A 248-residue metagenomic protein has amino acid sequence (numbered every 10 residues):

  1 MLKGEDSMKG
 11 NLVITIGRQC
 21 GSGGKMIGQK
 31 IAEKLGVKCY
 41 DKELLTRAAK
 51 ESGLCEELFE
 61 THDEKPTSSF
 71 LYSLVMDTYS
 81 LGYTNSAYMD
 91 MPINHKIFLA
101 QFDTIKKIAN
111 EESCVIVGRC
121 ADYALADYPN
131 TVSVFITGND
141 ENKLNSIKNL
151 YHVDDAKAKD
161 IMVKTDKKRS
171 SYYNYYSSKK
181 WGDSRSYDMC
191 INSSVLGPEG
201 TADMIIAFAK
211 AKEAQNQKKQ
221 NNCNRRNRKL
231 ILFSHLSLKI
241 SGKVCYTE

Functional and structural regions predicted by a protein language model:
M1-S7, R226: Short, Lys/Arg-enriched N-terminal segments with co-localized hydrophobic residues within the first ~10-30 amino acids
I16-Q29: Glycine-rich phosphate-binding P-loop
K38-A49: Short beta-strand-centered segment that lines the nucleotide-binding/catalytic pocket of NTP-utilizing
A49-S113: ATP-dependent small-molecule kinase phosphotransfer cores that center on conserved nucleotide phosphate-binding segments
S68-L74, D154-P198: Small-molecule kinase domains that catalyze NTP-dependent phosphoryl transfer to phosphate-bearing small molecules
D103-K106, Y175-C223: NTP-dependent small-molecule kinase module
D127-N149, D155-T165: Conserved phosphate-donor/acceptor-positioning beta-strand/loop module used by diverse small-molecule
Q220, L230-S237, G242: N-terminal amphipathic/hydrophobic targeting modules at extreme N-termini, encompassing cleavable Sec/SRP-type signal
